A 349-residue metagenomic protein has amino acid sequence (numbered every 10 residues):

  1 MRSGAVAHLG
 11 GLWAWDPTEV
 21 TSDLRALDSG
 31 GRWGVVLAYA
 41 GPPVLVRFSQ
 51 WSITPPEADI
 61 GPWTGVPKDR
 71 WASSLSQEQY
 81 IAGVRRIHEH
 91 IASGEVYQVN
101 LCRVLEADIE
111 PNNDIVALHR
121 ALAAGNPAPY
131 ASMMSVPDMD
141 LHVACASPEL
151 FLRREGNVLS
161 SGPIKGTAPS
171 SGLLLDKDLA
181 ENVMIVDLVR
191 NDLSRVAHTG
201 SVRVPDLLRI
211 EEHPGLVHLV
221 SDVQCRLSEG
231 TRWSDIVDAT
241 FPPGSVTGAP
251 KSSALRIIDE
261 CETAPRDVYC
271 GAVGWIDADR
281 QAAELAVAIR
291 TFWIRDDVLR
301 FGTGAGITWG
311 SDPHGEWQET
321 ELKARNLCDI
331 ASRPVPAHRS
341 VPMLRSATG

Functional and structural regions predicted by a protein language model:
M1-G349: Extended alpha-helical targeting/anchoring segments, especially N-terminal organellar/secretory targeting helices
